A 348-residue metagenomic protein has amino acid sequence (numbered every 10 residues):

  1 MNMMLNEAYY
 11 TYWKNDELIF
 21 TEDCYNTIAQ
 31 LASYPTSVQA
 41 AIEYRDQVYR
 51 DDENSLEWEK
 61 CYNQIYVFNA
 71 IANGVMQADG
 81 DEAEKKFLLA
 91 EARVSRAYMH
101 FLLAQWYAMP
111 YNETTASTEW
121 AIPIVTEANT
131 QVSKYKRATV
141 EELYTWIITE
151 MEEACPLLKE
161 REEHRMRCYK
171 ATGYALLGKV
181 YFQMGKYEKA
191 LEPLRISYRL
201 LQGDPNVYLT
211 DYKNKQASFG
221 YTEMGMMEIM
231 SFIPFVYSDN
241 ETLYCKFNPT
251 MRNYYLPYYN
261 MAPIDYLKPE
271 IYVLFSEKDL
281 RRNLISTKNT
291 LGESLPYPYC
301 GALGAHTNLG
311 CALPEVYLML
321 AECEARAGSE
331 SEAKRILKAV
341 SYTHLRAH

Functional and structural regions predicted by a protein language model:
M1-N26: Acidic, glycine-rich segments characteristic of secretory precursors and extracytoplasmic regions
P35-Y107, A138-E141, E153-R161, L303-N308 (+1 more regions): Conserved, well-structured interaction surfaces
W106-W146: Short coil/linker segments at helix-helix boundaries
L191-P314, L345-R346: Hydrophobic-face positions in mid-chain alpha helices that act as interaction patches
